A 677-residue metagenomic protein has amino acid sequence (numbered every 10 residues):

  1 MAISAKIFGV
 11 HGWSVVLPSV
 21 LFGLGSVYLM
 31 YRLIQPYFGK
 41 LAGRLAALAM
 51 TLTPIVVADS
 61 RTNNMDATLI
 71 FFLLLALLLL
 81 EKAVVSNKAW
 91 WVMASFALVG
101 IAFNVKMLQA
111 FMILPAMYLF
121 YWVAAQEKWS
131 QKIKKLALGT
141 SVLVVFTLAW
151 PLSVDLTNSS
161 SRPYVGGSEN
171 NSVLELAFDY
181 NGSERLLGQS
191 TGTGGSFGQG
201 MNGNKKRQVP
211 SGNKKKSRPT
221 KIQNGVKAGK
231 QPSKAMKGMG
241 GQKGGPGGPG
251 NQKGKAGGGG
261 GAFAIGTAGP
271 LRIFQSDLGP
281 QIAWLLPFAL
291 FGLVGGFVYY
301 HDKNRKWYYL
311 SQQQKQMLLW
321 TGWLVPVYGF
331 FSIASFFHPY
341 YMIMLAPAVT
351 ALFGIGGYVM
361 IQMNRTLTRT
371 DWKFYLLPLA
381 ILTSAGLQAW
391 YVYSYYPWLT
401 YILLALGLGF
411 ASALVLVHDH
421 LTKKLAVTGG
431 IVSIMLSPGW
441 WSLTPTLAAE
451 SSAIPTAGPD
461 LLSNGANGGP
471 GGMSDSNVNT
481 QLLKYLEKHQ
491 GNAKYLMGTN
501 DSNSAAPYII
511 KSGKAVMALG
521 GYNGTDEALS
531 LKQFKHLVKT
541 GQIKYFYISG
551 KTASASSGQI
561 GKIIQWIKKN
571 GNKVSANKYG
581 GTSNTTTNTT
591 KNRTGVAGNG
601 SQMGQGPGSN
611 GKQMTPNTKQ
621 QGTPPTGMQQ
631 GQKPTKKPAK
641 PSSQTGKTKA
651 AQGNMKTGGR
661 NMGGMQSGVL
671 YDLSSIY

Functional and structural regions predicted by a protein language model:
M1-S190, G194-R218, K227-L379, T383-G386 (+2 more regions): Membrane-integral, polyisoprenol-dependent glycosyltransferases of the GT-C/oligosaccharyltransferase superfamily
K88, Q388, A411-H418, A576-T582 (+3 more regions): Extracellular low-complexity, O-glycosylation-prone Ser/Thr/Pro/Gly-rich "stalks" and linkers flanking catalytic
F103, G520-L529: Alpha-helical, coiled-coil/dimerization segments enriched in small aliphatic residues
S161, E169, A448, A528-L537: Alpha-helical scaffolding within the catalytic cores of extracellular/periplasmic polymer-degrading hydrolases
G192-G261, G465-M473, G550-G561, T589-M665: Extracellular/periplasmic low-complexity linear segments
L367-S476: Transmembrane helical bundles and short interhelical boundary loops of multi-pass, membrane-embedded
P438-W441, P445-G524, Q542-W566, G571-G600 (+3 more regions): Short periplasmic/luminal acceptor-recognition loop of GT-C membrane glycosyltransferases, typified by
